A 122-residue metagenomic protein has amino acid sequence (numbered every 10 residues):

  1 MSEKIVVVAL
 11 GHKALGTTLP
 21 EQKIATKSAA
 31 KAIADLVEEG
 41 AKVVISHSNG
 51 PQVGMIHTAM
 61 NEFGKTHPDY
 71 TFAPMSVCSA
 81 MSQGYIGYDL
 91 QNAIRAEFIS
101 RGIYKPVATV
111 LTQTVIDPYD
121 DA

Functional and structural regions predicted by a protein language model:
M1-P51, M55-K65, P74: N-terminal glycine-/serine-/threonine-rich phosphate-binding loop
F63-A122: Ligand-binding beta-strand-loop-alpha-helix segment within the catalytic cores of soluble metabolic enzymes
